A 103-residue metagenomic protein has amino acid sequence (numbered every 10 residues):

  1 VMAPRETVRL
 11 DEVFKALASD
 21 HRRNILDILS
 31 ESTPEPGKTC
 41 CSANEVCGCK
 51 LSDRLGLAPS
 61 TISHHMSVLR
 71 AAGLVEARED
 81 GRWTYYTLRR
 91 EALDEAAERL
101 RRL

Functional and structural regions predicted by a protein language model:
V1-V8: Long, low-complexity, charged/polar intrinsically disordered regions in eukaryotic proteins
V8-K15, D20-A58, D80, T84-A92: N-terminal helix-turn-helix DNA-binding core of bacterial DNA-binding proteins
M66-S67: Short, hydrophobic-biased segments on the C-terminal half of alpha helices that form "recognition helices"
G73: Glycine-centered, phosphate/nucleic-acid-interacting loop/turn motifs that mediate DNA/RNA or nucleotide
A77: Short beta-strand "wing" residues that participate in macromolecule-binding interfaces
E91-R99: Basic, Lys/Arg-enriched C-terminal extension of HTH/homeodomain DNA-binding domains
